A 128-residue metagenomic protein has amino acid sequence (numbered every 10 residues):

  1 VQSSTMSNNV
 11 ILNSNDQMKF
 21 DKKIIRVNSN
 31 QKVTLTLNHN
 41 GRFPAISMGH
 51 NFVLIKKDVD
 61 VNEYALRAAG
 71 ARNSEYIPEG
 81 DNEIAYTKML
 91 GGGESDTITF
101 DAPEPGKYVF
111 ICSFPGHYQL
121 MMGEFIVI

Functional and structural regions predicted by a protein language model:
S3-V33: N-terminal edge beta-strand
S4, R26-K32, D58-V59, D101-G106 (+1 more regions): A short, structured loop/turn motif at beta-sheet edges
K19, N38-N40, A85-I128: Extracellular/periplasmic metallocenter environments
L35-L37, N62-E63: Aromatic/hydrophobic beta-strand junction motif of beta-rich domains
G41-A45: Extended, low-complexity, turn-rich repeat/linker tracts enriched in Gly/Pro/Ser/Thr and Asp/Glu that occur
I46-H50: Short coil-to-beta strand junction motifs in C2/discoidin
N51-I55: Beta-strand signatures of extracellular beta-sandwich domains
V59-E104: Extracytoplasmic beta-sandwich strand-turn segments characteristic of Greek-key/jelly-roll folds
